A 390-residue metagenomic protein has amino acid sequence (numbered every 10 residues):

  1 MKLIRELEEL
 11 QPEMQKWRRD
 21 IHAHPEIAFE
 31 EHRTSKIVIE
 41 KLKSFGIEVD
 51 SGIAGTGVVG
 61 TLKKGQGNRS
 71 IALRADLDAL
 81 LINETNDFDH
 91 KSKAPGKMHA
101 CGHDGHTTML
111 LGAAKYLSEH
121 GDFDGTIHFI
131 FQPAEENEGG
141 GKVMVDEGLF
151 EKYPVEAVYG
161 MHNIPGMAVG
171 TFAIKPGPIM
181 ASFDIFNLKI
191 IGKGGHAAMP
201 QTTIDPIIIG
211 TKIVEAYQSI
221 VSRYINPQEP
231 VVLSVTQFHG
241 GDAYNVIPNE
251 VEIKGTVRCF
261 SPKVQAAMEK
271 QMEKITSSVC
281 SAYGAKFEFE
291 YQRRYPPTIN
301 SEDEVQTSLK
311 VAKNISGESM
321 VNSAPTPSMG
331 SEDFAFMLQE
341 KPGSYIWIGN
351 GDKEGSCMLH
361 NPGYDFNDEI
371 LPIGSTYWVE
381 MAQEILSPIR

Functional and structural regions predicted by a protein language model:
M1-H99, D104, T108-F123: Acidic/His- and Gly-rich active-site-bordering loop/insert found across diverse amide/peptide-bond hydrolases
I21, G60, L73, H103 (+8 more regions): Divalent metal-coordination and catalytic microenvironments
E26, D76-D78, A134, I164 (+1 more regions): Active-site beta-loop-alpha junctions enriched in small/polar residues
D50, H128-I130, E288: A structural signal for isolated positions on well-ordered beta-strands in alpha/beta enzyme cores
V58-V59, L80-I82, N86-M98, D104-G105 (+2 more regions): Histidine/acidic-residue-rich, glycine-tolerant segments that coordinate divalent metal ions
A72-R74, F186-L188, Y345-N350: Non-cysteine beta-strand/loop elements that form the S-adenosyl-L-methionine
T211-R390: Metal-dependent amide/peptide-bond hydrolase catalytic core, centered on the "pita-bread" metallohydrolase fold
